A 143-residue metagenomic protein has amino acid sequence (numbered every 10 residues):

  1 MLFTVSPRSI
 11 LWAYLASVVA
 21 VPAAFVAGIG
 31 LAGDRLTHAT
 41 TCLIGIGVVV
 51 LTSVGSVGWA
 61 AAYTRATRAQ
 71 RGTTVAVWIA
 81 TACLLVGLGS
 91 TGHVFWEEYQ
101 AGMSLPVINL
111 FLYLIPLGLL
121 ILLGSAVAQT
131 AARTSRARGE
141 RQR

Functional and structural regions predicted by a protein language model:
M1-V5: Short, Lys/Arg-rich, polar N-terminal cytosolic tail immediately upstream of the first transmembrane signal-anchor
S6-Y14, I29-T52, A76, I108-I115: Transmembrane alpha-helix entry/boundary detector in multi-pass membrane proteins
P7, L11-L15, E98-R143: Alpha-helical membrane-associated segments of multi-pass integral membrane proteins
Y14-A27, T81-T91: Canonical alpha-helical transmembrane segments of integral membrane proteins
L15-S17, A23-G33, I44, G58-A61 (+1 more regions): Long, contiguous N-terminal structural blocks used for assembly/anchoring
F25-L36, S90-A101: Juxtamembrane "helix-exit" motif on the non-cytosolic side of transmembrane helices
S53-Y63, L122-Q129: Alpha-helical transmembrane segments in multipass membrane proteins, preferentially the mid-helix core
S56-G92: Loop-to-transmembrane helix junctions at the membrane interface
